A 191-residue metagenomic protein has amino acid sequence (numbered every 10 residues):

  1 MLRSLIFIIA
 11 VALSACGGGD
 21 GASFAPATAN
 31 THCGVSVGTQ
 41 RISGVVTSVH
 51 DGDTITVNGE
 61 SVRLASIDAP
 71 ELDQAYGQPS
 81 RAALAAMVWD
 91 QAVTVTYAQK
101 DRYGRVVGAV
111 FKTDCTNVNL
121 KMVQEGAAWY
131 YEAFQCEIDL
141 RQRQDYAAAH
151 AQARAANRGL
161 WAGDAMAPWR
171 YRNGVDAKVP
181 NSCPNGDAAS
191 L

Functional and structural regions predicted by a protein language model:
M1-I8: Sec-dependent signal peptide recognition, specifically the positively charged N-region followed immediately by
A10-L191: Small beta-barrel nucleic-acid-binding modules, primarily SNase/OB-fold domains and secondarily Tudor-like barrels
